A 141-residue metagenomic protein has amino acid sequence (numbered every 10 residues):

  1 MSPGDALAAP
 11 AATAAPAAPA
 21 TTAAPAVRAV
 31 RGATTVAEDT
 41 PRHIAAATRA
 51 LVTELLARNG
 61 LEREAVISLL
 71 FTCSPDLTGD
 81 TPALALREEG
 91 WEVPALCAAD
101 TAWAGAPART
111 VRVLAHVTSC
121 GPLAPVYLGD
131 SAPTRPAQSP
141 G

Functional and structural regions predicted by a protein language model:
M1-P10, A23-G141: Terminal domain-initiation and capping elements
A9-P19: Long, intrinsically disordered low-complexity tandem-repeat regions enriched in serine/threonine/proline and other
